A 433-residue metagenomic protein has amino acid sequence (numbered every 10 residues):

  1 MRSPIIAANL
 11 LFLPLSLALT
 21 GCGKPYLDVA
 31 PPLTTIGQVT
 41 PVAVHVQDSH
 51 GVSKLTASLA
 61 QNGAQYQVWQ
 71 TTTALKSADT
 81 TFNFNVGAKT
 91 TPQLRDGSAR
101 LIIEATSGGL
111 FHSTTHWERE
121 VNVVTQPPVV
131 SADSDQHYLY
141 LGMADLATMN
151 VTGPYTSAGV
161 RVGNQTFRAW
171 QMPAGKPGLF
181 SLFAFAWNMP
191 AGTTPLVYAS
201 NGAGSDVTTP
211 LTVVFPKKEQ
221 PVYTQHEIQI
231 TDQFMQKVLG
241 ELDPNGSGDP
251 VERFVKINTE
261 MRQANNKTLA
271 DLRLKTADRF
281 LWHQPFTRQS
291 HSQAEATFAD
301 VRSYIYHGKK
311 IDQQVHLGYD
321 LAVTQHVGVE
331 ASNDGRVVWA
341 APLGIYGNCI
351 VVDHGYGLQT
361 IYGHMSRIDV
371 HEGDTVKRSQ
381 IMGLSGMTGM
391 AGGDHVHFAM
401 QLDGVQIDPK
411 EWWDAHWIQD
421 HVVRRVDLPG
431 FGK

Functional and structural regions predicted by a protein language model:
I5-T20: Hydrophobic membrane-insertion alpha-helices, especially the h-region of bacterial N-terminal signal peptides
S16-T40, H45-S53, L59-R168, M172-G175 (+2 more regions): Surface-exposed loop/turn and intrinsically disordered segments
L27, V42, L55, V130 (+7 more regions): A broad, low-specificity signal marking well-ordered, structured residues that form hydrophobic/aromatic
K76-T81, K217-Y223, V370-D374, W417-V423: Short, surface-exposed linear segments at secondary-structure transitions and domain or protein termini
S134-Q136, M143-T297, I305: Non-catalytic extracellular/periplasmic "stalk" and linker regions immediately N-terminal to catalytic or recognition
L139-L141, A158-R161, Q171-Q225, N333 (+3 more regions): Contiguous, well-folded functional domains in the mature portion of proteins
Q284-G432: Catalytic cores of peptidoglycan-degrading enzymes
